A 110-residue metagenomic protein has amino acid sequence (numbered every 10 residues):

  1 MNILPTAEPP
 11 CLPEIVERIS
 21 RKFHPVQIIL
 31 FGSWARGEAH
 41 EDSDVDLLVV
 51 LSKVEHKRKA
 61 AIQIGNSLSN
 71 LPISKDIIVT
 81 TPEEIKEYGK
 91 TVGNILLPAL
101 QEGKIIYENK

Functional and structural regions predicted by a protein language model:
M1-Q27, R36-E41, S52-K110: Catalytic core of pol beta-like nucleotidyltransferases
S33: Conserved H-loop
S43-V45: Short, conserved active-site loops that position catalytic residues or coordinate cofactors/metal ions across diverse
L48-V50: Short hydrophobic/aromatic beta-strand micro-patches that form the beta-sheet surface supporting nucleotide- or nucleic
